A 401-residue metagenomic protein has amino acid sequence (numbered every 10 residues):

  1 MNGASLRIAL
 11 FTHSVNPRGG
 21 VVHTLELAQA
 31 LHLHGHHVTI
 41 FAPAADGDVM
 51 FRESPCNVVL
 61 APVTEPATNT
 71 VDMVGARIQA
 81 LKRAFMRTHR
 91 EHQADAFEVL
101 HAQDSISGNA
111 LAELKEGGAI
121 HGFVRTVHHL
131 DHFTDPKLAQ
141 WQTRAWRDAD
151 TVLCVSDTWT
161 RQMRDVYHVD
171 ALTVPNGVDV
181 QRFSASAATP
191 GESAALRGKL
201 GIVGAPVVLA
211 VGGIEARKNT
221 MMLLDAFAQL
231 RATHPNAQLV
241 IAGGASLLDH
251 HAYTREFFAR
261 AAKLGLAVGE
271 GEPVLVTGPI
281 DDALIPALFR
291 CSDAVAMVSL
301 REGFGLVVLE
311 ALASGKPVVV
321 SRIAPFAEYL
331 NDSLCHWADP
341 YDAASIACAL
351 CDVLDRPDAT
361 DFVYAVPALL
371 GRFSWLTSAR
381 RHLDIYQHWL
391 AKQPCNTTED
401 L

Functional and structural regions predicted by a protein language model:
G3-A4, L10-P17, Q29-A80: N-terminal strand-loop element at the rim of the active site of nucleotide-sugar-dependent glycosyltransferases
A9, I202-K218, L224-F227, V240: Conserved donor-binding/catalytic core segment of Leloir-type glycosyltransferases
T158, G177: Carbohydrate-associated surface elements
T254-A283: Nucleotide-activated donor-binding/catalytic signature segment of Leloir-type glycosyltransferases, i.e., the conserved
P279, A287-S292: Short alpha-helical donor nucleotide-sugar binding micro-motif in glycosyltransferases
L300: Aromatic "clamp/platform" in nucleotide-sugar-dependent glycosyltransferases that forms part of the donor/acceptor
V308, P317-V320: Short hydrophobic beta-strand element within catalytic cores of glycosyltransferases and related nucleotide-activated
D332-A344, D352-P357: Conserved acidic donor-binding segment of nucleotide-sugar-dependent glycosyltransferases
